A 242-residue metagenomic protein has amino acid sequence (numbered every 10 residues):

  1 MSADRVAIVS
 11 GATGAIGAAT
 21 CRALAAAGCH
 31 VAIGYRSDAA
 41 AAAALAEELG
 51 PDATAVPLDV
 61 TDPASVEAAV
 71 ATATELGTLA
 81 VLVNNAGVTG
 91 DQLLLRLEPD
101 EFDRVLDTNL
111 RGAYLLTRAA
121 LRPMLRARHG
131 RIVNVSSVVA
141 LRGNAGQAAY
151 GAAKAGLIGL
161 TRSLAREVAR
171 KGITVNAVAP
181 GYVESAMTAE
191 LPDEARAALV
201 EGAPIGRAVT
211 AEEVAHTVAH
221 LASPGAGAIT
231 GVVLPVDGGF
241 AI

Functional and structural regions predicted by a protein language model:
T13-G14: Conserved glycine-rich cofactor-binding loop
L93-L94, E98-L106, T188, L199: Substrate-binding pocket helix/loop in short-chain dehydrogenase/reductase
Y114, R207-V236, A241: C-terminal substrate-recognition "lid" of short-chain dehydrogenase/reductases
T117, A153, T161: Active-site helix of classical SDR
R122, R166-E167, G227: Alpha-helical segment proximal to the catalytic Tyr-Lys
S137: Residue(s) in the substrate-gating loop at a strand-loop-helix junction that position the organic substrate next
A169, T174, I229-G231: Short, small/polar-rich loop/turn modules that mediate ligand/substrate recognition or access, typified
